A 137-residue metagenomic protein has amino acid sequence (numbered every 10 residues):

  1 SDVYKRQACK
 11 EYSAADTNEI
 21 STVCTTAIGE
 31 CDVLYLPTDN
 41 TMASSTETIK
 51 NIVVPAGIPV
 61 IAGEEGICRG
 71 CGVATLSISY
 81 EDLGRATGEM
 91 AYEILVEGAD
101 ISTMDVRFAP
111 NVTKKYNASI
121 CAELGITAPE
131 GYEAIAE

Functional and structural regions predicted by a protein language model:
D2-Y4: Short, small-residue-biased leader/transition segments that mark boundaries at the very start of proteins
A8-C9, V60: Hydrophobic beta-strand scaffold residues
S13-A27: Structural motif
I20-T22, C68-S77: Glycine-rich, charge-decorated loop segments at or immediately adjacent to ligand/cofactor-binding or catalytic sites
C31-A43, V60-G63: Periplasmic-binding protein-like
I49-G72: Venus flytrap/periplasmic-binding-protein-like
I78-A99: Hydrophobic alpha-helical segments within soluble ligand-binding/sensing domains
E93-E137: Hinge/cleft segment of the Venus flytrap/periplasmic-binding protein
